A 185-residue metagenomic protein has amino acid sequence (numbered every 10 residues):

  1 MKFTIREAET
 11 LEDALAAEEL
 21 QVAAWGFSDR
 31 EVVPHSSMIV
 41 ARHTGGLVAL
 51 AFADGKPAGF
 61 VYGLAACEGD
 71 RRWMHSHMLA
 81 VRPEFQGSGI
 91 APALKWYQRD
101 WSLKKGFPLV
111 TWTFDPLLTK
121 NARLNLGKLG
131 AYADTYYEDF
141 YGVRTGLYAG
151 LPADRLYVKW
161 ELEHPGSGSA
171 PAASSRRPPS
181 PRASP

Functional and structural regions predicted by a protein language model:
F3-P83, D115, Y137: A conserved beta-strand-loop-helix scaffold within acyl/acetyltransferase catalytic domains
T10-A23, G166-R176, P181-P185: A short, well-structured alpha-helix characteristic of acyl/acetyltransferase catalytic modules
D54-G55, E84-F85, E161-P165: Short loop segments at secondary-structure junctions
V81, G87-S102, N121: Conserved acetyl-CoA-binding loop-helix of GNAT-fold acetyltransferases
S102-D115: Conserved GNAT acetyl-CoA-binding A-motif
T113, R123, G130-Y148: Conserved catalytic-core motifs of GNAT/GCN5-like acyltransferases
D139-P171: C-terminal "cap" of GNAT-fold acetyltransferases
